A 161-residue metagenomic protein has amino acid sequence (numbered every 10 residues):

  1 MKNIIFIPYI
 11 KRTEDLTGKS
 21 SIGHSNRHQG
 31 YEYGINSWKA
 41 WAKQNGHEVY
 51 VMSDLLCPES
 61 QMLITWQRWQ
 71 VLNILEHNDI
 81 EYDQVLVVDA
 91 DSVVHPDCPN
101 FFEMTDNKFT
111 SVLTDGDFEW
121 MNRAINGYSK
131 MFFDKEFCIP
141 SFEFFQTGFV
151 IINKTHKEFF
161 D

Functional and structural regions predicted by a protein language model:
M1-D83: N-terminal anchoring/stem segment of glycosyltransferases
K2-N3, K108, Q146-G148: Short, surface-exposed beta-edge/turn micro-motifs
S25, E59, E136-F137, D161: Active-site rim elements
I35-K39, V93-F101, K135-I139: Intrinsically disordered, low-complexity boundary segments flanking structured domains
Q44, M104-D106, E143-F145: A generic structural signal for short, non-catalytic loop/turn and secondary-structure boundary residues
I64-N126, I151-I152, H156-F160: GT-A fold catalytic core of metal-dependent nucleotide-sugar glycosyltransferases, centered on the diacidic
G127-S141, K157-E158: Short, flexible, basic/aromatic active-site loop/helix in glycosyltransferases
F137-I152: A recurrent flexible, glycine/aromatic-enriched loop bordering the glycosyltransferase active site that acts as
